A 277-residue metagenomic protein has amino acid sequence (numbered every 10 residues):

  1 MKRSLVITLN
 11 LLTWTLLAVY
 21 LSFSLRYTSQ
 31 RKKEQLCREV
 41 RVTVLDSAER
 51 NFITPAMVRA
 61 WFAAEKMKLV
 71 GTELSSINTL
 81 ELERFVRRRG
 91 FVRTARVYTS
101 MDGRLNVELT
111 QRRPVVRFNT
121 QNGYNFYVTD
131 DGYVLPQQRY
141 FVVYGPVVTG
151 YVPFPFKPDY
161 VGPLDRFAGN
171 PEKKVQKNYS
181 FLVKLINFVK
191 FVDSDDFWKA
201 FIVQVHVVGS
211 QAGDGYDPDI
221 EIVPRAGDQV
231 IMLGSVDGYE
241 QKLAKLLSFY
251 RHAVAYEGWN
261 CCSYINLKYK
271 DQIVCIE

Functional and structural regions predicted by a protein language model:
M1-V44, A64-E73, I77-R88, R93-E277: Charged, solvent-exposed interaction patches on well-folded alpha/beta domains that mediate macromolecular contacts
A48-E49: Extracytoplasmic "Venus flytrap"
T54-A63: An acidic helix/loop motif centered on a single conserved Asp/Glu that marks catalytic or ligand-interacting sites
